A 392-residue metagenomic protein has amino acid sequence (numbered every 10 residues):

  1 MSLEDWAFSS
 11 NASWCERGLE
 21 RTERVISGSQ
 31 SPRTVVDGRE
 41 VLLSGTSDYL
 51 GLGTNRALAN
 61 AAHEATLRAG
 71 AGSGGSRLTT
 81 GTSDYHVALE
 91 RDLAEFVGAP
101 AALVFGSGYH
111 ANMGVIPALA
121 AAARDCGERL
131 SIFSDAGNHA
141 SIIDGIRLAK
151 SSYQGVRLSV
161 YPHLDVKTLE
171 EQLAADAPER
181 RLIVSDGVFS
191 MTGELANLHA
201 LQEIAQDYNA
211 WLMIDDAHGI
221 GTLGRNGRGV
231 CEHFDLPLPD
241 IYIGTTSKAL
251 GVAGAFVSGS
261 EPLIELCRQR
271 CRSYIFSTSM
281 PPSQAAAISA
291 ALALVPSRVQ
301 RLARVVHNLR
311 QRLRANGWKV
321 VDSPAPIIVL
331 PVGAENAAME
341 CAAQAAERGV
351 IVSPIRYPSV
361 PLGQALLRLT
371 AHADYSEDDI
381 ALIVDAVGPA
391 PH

Functional and structural regions predicted by a protein language model:
L3-A71, A210: N-terminal "arm"/small-domain region of PLP-dependent enzymes with the aminotransferase-like
R56, H63-E64, R68, E95 (+2 more regions): PLP-dependent enzyme catalytic core of the Aspartate aminotransferase-like
N60, E64-S107: Conserved N-terminal alpha-helix of the aminotransferase class I/II PLP-enzyme fold
L119-A140: Conserved PLP-anchoring active-site segment centered on the Schiff-base-forming lysine
V156-I214: Active-site phosphate-binding strand-loop segment of PLP-dependent enzymes
E232-L266: Active-site PLP attachment segment
S279-V295, A315: Structural motif of enzymes handling amino- and sulfur-group chemistry
Q300-R310, R314-R348, S359, Q364 (+1 more regions): Conserved PLP-binding catalytic core of the aspartate aminotransferase-like
